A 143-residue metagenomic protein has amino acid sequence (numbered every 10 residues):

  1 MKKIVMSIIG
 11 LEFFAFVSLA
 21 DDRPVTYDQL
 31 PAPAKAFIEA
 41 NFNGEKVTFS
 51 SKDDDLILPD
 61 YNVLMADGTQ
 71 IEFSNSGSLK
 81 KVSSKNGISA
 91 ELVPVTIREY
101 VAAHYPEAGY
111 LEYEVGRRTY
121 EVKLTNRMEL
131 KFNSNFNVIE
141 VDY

Functional and structural regions predicted by a protein language model:
M1-V25: Bacterial Sec-dependent N-terminal signal peptides
D21-Y143: Interaction-mediating elements
